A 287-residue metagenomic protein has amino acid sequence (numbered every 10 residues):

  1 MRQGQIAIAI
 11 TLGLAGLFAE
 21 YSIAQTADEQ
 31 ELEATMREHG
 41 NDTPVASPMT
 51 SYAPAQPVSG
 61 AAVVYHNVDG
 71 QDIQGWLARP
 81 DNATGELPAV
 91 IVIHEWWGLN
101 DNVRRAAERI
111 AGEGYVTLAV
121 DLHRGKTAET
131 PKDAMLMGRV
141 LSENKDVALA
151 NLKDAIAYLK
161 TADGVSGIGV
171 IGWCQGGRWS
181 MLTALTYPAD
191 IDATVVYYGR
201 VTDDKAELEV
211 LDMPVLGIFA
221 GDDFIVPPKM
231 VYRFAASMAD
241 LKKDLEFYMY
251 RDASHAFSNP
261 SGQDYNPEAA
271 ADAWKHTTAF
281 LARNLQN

Functional and structural regions predicted by a protein language model:
A7-L17: Bacterial N-terminal signal peptides
T26-P44, P48-M49, A53-Q56, A62-T161 (+1 more regions): Serine-hydrolase catalytic machinery in alpha/beta-hydrolase-like enzymes
A106, P227-S237: Short alpha-helix in the alpha/beta-hydrolase fold that links the catalytic acid
K153-L211: Primarily recognizes the serine-hydrolase "nucleophile elbow" in alpha/beta-hydrolase and SGNH/GDSL folds
D192, V210-V215, L241-D244: Short, proline-enriched alpha-helix->beta-strand connector loops that line the catalytic pocket of alpha/beta-hydrolase
G217-F219: Short beta-strand/loop motif that positions the catalytic acidic residue of the alpha/beta-hydrolase fold
D222-V226: Acidic catalytic loop of the alpha/beta-hydrolase fold
A239-N287: C-terminal catalytic histidine-bearing segment of alpha/beta-hydrolase fold enzymes
